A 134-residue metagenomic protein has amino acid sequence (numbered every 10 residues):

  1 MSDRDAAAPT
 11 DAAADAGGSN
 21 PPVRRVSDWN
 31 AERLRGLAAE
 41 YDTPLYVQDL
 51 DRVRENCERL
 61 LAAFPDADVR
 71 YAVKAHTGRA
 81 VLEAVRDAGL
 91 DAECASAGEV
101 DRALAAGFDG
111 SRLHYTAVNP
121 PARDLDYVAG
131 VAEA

Functional and structural regions predicted by a protein language model:
M1-A134: A charged N-terminal "starter" segment
